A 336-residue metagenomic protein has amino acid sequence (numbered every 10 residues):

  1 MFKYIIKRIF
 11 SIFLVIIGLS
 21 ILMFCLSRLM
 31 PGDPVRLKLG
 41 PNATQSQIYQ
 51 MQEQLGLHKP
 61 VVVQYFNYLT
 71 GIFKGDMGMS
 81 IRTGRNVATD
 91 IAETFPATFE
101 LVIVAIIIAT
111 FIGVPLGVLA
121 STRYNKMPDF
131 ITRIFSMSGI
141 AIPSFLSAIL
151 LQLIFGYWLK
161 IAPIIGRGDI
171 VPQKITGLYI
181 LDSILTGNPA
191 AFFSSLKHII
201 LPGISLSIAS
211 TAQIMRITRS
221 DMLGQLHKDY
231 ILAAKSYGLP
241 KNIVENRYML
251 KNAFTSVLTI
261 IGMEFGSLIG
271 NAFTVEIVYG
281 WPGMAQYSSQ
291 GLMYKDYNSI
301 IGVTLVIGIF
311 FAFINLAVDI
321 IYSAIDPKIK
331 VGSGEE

Functional and structural regions predicted by a protein language model:
F2-K3, F95-P96, E100-P128, S144 (+1 more regions): Alpha-helical transmembrane segments of integral membrane proteins, especially multi-pass inner/plasma-membrane
I6-I16: N-terminal signal-anchor/signal peptide hydrophobic helix marking the start of the first transmembrane segment
I9, M51, V61-M77, V87 (+9 more regions): Hydrophobic alpha-helical segments of integral membrane proteins, encompassing both true transmembrane helices
I16-V63, F155-A191: Hydrophobic alpha-helical transmembrane segments of membrane transport/permease proteins and related membrane-embedded
H58-V114: An internal, D/E-rich "acidic patch" concept
T94, T98, I134-M137, A141 (+2 more regions): Residue-level signal for discrete positions within transmembrane alpha-helices of multi-pass small-molecule
L119-I142, S147, Y157-W158: Short loop segments and helix-boundary regions at transmembrane helix junctions of multi-pass inner-membrane proteins
